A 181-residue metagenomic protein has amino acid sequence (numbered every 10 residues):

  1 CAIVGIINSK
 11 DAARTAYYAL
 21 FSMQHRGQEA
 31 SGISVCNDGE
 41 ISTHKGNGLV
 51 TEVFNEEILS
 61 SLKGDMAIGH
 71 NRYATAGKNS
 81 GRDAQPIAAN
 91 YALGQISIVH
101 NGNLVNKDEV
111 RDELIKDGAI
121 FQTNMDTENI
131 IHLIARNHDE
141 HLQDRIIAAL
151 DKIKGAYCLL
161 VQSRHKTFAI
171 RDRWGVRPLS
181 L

Functional and structural regions predicted by a protein language model:
A2-L181: Conserved short alpha-helical segments that host acidic/polar catalytic motifs at enzyme active sites
